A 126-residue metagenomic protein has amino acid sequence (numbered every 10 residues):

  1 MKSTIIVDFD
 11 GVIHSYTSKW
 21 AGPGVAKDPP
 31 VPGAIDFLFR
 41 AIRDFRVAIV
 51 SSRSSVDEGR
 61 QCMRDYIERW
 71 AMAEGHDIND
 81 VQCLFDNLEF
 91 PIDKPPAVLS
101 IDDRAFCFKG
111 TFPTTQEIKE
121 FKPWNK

Functional and structural regions predicted by a protein language model:
M1-K126: Catalytic phosphate/metal-binding cores of nucleic-acid and nucleotide-processing enzymes, i.e., regions that mediate
